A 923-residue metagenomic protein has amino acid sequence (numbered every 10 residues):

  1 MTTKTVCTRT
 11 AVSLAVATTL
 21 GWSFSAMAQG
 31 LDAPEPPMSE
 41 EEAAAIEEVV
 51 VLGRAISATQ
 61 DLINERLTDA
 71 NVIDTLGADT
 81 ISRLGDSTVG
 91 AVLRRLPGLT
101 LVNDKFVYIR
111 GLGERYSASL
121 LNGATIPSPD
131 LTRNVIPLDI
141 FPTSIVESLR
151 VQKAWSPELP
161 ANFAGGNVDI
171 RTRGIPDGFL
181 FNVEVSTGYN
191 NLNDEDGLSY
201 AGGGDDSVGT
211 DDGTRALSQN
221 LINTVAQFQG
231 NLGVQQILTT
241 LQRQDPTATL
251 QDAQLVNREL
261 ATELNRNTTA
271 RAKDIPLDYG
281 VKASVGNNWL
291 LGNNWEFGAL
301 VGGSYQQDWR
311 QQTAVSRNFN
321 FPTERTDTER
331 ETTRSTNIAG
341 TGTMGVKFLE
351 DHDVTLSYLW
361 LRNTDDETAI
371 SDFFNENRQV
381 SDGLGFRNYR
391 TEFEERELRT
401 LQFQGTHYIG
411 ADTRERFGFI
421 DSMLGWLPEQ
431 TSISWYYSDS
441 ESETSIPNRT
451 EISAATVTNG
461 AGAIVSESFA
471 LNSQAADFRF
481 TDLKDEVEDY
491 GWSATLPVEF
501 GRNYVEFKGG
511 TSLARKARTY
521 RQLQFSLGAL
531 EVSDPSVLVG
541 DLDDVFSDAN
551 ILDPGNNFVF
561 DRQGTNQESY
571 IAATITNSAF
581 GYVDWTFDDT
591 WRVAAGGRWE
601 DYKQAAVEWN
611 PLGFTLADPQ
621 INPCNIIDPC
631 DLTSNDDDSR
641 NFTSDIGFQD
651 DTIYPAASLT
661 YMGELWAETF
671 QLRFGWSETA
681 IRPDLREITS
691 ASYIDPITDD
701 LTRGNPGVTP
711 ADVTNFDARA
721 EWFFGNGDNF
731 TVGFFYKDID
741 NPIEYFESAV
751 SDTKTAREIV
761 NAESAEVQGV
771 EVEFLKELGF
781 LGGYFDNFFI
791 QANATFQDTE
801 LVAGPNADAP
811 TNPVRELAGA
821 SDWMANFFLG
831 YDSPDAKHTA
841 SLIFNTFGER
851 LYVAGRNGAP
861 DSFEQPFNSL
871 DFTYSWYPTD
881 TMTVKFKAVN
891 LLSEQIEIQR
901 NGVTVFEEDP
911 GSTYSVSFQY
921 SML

Functional and structural regions predicted by a protein language model:
T8-T10, A15, F417, A475-L483 (+8 more regions): Conserved C-terminal beta-signal and adjacent last beta-strands/turns of outer-membrane beta-barrel proteins
V50-S82, E114-L120, A124, P129: N-terminal periplasmic "start-of-domain" segments of outer-membrane beta-barrel proteins
R95-P97, A124-K153, R173, S199: Short acidic/polar hinge/loop motifs at secondary-structure boundaries that mediate gating or recognition
N223-A369, E397-L401, P655-S658, M662: Transmembrane beta-barrel wall of Gram-negative outer-membrane proteins
V315-T328, T368-Y389, E451-A476, E531-Q563 (+6 more regions): Solvent-exposed loop segments that connect transmembrane elements
R416-G425, S432-S438, S442-E451, F507 (+4 more regions): Membrane-embedded beta-barrel scaffold of Gram-negative outer-membrane proteins
E467, L483, G491-S493, S536-L538 (+7 more regions): Outer membrane beta-barrel strand-and-loop segments of large Gram-negative receptors, especially TonB-dependent
D589-T590, N729, F734-I739, K754-V853: Gram-negative outer-membrane beta-barrel transporters
